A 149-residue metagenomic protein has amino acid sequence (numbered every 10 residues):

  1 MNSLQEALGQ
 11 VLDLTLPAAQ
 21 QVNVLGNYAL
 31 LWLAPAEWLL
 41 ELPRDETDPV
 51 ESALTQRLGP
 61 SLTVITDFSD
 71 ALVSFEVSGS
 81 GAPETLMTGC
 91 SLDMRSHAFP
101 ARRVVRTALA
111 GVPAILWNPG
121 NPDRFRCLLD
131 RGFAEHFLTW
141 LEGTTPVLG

Functional and structural regions predicted by a protein language model:
M1-G149: Basic, glycine/lysine-rich polyanion-binding surfaces/domains
